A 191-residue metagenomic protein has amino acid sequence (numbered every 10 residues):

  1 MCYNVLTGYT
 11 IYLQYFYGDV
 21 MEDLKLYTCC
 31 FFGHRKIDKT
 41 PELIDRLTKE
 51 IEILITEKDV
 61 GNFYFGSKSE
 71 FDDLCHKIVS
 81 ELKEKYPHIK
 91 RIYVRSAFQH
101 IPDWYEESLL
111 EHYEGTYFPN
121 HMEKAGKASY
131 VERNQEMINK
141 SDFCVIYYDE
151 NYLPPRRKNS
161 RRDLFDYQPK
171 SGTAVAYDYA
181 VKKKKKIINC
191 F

Functional and structural regions predicted by a protein language model:
C2-E22: Short, Lys/Arg-enriched N-terminal segments with co-localized hydrophobic residues within the first ~10-30 amino acids
E22-F191: Acidic/glycine-enriched connector segments
